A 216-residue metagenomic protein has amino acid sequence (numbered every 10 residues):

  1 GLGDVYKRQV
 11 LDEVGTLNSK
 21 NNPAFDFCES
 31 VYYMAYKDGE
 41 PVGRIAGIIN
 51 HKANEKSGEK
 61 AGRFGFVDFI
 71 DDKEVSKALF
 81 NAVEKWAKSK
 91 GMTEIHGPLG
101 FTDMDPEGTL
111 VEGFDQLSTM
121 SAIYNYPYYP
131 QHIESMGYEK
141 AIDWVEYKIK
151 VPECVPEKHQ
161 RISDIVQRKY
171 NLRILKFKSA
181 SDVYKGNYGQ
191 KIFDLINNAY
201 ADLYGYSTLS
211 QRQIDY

Functional and structural regions predicted by a protein language model:
L2-Y6: Short, small-residue-biased leader/transition segments that mark boundaries at the very start of proteins
G15-N22, Y216: Short, basic/aromatic recognition patches
S19-M34, G43: A short helix-loop-beta-strand connector motif used in the catalytic cores of GNAT acetyltransferases and, in some
E40-R44, G62: Glycine-rich phosphate/pyrophosphate-binding loop shared by adenosine-nucleotide-utilizing enzymes
K56-G137, I142, L203: Acyl-donor binding region in acyl/amide transferases
I123-G205: Acyltransferase donor/substrate-recognition loop-hinge adjacent to the catalytic core
Y206-Y216: Long, well-ordered mid-to-C-terminal structural blocks that present hydrophobic/aromatic surfaces
